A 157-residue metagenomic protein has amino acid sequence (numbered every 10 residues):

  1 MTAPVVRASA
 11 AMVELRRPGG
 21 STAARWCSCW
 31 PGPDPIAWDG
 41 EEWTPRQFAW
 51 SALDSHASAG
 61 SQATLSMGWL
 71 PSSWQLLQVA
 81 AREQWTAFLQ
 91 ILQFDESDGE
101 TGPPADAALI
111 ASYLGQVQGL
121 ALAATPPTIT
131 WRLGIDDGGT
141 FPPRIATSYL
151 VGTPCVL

Functional and structural regions predicted by a protein language model:
M1-W43: Polar/acidic, low-complexity leader/linker segments enriched in S/T/G and N/D
A3-G19, S73-Q118: Short, acidic/charged, Gly/Pro-enriched secondary-structure junctions
W26-Q90: Short, well-structured hydrophobic secondary-structure segments
W38, G99-P104, Y149-L157: Leucine-centric amphipathic alpha-helical interface motifs
S61, Y113, P127-I129: Envelope-exposed proteins and targeting segments
M67-P71, L133-G138: Secondary-structure transition/turn motif
G119-D136: Short, solvent-exposed secondary-structure boundary/capping segments
G134-L157: Intrinsically disordered, low-complexity terminal/linker regions enriched in Pro/Ser/Gly and acidic residues
